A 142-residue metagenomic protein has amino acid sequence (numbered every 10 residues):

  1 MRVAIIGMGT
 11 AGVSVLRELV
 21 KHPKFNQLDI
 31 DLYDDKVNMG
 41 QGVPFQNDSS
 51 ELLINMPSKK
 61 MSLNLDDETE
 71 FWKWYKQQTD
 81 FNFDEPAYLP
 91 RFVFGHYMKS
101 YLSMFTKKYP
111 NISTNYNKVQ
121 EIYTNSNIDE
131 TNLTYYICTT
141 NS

Functional and structural regions predicted by a protein language model:
M1-L28: N-terminal Rossmann-like FAD-binding beta1-loop-alpha1 element of flavoenzymes
A4-I5, D29-V37, S113-K118, I137: Extended hydrophobic secondary-structure segments that form protein cores and membrane-embedded regions
I6, Y123, L133-S142: Short hydrophobic core segments
S14-H22, S100-Y101, K118-Y123, T139: Short alpha-helical segments and helix-capping/turn motifs at coil-helix boundaries
Y33-H96: Glycine-rich active-site loop/strand segments that organize a redox cofactor
G95-T114: Helical element adjacent to the flavin cofactor pocket in flavoenzyme catalytic cores
I112-E130: A conserved short coil-to-beta-strand element within the FAD-binding core of flavoproteins
